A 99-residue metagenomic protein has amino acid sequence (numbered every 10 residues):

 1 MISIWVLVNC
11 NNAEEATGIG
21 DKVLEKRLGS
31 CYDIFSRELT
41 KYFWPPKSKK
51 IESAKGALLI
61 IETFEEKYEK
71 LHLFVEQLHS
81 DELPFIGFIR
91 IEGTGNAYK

Functional and structural regions predicted by a protein language model:
M1-K99: Positively charged, small/polar-rich N-terminal and surface patches that mediate targeting and assembly and bind
